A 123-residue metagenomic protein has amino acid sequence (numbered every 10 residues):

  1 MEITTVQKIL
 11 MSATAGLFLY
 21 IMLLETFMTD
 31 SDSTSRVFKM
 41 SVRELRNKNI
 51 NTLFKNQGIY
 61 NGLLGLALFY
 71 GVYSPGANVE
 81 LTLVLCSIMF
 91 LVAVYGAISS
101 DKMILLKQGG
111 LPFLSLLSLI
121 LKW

Functional and structural regions predicted by a protein language model:
T5-T29: N-terminal signal-anchor transmembrane alpha helix
T14, G58-F69, G110-P112: Core segments of transmembrane alpha-helices that mediate helix-helix packing or line hydrophobic substrate/ligand
M28-I50: Cytosolic, membrane-interface loops and tails of multi-pass inner-membrane proteins
V42-N49, L66-A77, Y95: Short juxtamembrane and helix-loop transition motifs at transmembrane-helix boundaries in membrane proteins
L45-L63: Interfacial helix-start motif at the membrane-water boundary
Y70-L91, I98-G110: Transmembrane helix-loop-helix
L111-W123: Small-residue-rich segments of transmembrane alpha-helices in multi-pass membrane proteins, especially helix faces
